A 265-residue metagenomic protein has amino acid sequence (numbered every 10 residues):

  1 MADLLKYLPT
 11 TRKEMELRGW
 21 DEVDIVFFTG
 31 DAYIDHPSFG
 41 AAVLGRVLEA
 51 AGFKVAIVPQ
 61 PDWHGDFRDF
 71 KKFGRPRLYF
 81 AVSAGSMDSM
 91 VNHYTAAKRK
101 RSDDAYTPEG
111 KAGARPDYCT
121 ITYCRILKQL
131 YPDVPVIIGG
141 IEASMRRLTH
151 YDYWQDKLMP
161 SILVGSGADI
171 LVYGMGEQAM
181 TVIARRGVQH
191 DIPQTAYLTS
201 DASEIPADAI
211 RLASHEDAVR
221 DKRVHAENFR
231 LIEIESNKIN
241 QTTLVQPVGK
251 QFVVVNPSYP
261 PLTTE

Functional and structural regions predicted by a protein language model:
M1-G19: Short N-terminal or domain-adjacent regulatory/targeting segments
G19, E49-A51, L130-P132: Short, structurally constrained coil/turn elements that cap an alpha-helix or connect an alpha-helix to the following
G19-E22, L158: Active-site-adjacent bridging/hinge elements
E22-A32, Y94, R101-S102: Short glycine-rich His-centered loop
V23-T29, H36-G74: Nucleic acid-processing catalytic cores of prokaryotic defense/repair systems
I34-D35, T181: Loop/helix-junction capping segments adjacent to catalytic residues or to phosphate/diphosphate-binding pockets
G40, P59-F252, N256-P261: Glycine-rich beta-alpha loop elements in corrinoid/cobalamin-binding modules across cobalamin-dependent enzymes
E265: Cys/His-rich short segments
